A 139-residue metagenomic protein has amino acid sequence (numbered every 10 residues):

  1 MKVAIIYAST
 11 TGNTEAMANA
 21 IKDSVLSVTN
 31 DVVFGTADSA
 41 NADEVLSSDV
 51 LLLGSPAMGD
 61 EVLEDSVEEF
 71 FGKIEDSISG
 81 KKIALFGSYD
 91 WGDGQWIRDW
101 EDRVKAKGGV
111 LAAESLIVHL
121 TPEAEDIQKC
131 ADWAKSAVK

Functional and structural regions predicted by a protein language model:
M1-A4: Extreme N-terminal starter segment of soluble prokaryotic enzymes
I6-A8, F86: Short hydrophobic segments within beta-strands
N13-A16, A20-A37, S47-K139: FMN-binding flavodoxin-like domain, especially the glycine-rich phosphate-binding loop
D43-E44: Short conserved loop adjoining the S-adenosyl-L-methionine
